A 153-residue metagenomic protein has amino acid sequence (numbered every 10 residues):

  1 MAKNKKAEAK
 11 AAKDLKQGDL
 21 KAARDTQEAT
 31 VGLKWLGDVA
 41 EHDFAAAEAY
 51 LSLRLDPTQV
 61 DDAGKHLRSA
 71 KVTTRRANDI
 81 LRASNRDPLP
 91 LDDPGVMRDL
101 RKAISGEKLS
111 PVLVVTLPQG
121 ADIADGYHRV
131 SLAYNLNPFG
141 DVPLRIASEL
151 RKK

Functional and structural regions predicted by a protein language model:
A2, A23, L53, L67-A70 (+7 more regions): Short, intrinsically disordered low-complexity segments
A2-Q59: N-terminal extension/subdomain marker
K6-D14, G18, K65-D122, N135: Short alpha-helix boundary/capping and kink motifs at helix termini
Q27, L109-K153: A short, basic-hydrophobic beta/loop patch
V31, V39, V60, V72 (+4 more regions): Extended aliphatic helical segments
A45-A47, D56, D62, L67 (+4 more regions): Generic alpha-helix signal with a bias toward terminal, lower-confidence helices and secondary-structure junctions
L53-T58, P88-P94, A147: Short, structured coil/loop segments at alpha-helix boundaries
